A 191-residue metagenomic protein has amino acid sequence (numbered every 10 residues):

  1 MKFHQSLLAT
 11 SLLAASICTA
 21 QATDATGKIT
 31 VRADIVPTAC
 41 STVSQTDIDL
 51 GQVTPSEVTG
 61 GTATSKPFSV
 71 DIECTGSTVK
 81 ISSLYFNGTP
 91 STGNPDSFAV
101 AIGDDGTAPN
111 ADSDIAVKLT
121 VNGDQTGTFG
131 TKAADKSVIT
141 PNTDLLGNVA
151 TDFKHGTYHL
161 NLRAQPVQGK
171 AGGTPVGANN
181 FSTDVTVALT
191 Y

Functional and structural regions predicted by a protein language model:
K2-H4, Q21-Y191: Mature extracellular/passenger domains of Gram-negative fimbrial/pilin and adhesin proteins
H4-L12: Sec-dependent signal peptide hydrophobic core
S11-A20: Hydrophobic h-region of N-terminal signal peptides that target proteins for export in Gram-negative bacteria
